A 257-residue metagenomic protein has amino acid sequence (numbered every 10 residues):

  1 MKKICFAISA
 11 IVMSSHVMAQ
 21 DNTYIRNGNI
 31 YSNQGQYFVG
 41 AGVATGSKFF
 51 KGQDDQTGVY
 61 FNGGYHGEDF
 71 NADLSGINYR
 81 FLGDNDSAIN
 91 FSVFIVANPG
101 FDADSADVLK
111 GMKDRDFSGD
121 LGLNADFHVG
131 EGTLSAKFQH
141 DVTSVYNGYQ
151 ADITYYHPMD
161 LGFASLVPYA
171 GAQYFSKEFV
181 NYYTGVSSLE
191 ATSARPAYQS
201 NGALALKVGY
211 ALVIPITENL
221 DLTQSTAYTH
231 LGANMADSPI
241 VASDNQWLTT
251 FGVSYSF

Functional and structural regions predicted by a protein language model:
M1-Q36, G52: Cleavable N-terminal export/targeting peptides
I4, N33-V39, T57-V59, E68-F70 (+8 more regions): Outer-envelope beta-barrel architecture signal
T23, R80, V142-T223, Y228-M235 (+2 more regions): Outer-membrane beta-barrel transmembrane domain signature
V39-T45, Y65, G76, V93-A97 (+5 more regions): Transmembrane beta-barrel strands of outer-membrane/channel proteins
V43-G46, S105-V108, K137, E190-P196 (+1 more regions): Extracytoplasmic loops and strand-loop junctions of Gram-negative outer membrane beta-barrel proteins
S47-Q56, G83-N85, R115-F117, Q139-Q150 (+2 more regions): Solvent-exposed loop/turn segments connecting transmembrane beta-strands in outer-membrane beta-barrel proteins
Y60-G64, I214, D244-F257: Outer-membrane beta-barrel "beta-signal"
G83-G119: A glycine-rich, hydrophobic loop/mini-helix early in the fold
